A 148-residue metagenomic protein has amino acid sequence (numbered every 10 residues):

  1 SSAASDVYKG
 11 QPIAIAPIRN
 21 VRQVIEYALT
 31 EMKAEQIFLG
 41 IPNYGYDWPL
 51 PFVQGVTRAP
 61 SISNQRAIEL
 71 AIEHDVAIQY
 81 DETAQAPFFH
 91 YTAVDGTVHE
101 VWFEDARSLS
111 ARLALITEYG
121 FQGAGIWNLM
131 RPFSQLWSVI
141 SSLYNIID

Functional and structural regions predicted by a protein language model:
S1-Y8: Short, small-residue-biased leader/transition segments that mark boundaries at the very start of proteins
S5, A16-F52: Active-site region of glycoside hydrolase catalytic domains
K9-A16, V98-W102: Second-shell loop/turn segments in exported
R22-E26, S110-A114, E118, S138: Solvent-exposed, polar/charged alpha-helical surfaces in well-ordered, non-transmembrane soluble domains, broadly
L39, I116, A124: Conserved, mostly hydrophobic/aromatic
I41-L115, Y144-I147: Glycan-binding loop/region signatures in secreted carbohydrate-active enzymes
W127-L129: C-terminal functional modules
F133-D148: Short acidic, glycine/proline-enriched helix-loop-strand junctions
